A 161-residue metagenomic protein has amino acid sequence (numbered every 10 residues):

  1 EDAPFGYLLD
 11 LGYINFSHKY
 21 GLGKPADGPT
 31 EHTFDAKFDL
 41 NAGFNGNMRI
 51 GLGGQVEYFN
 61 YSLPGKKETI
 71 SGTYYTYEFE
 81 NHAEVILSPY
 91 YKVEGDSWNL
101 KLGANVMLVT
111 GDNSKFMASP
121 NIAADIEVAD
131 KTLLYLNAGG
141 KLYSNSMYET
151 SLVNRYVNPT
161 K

Functional and structural regions predicted by a protein language model:
E1, A36-F44, V56, A83 (+2 more regions): Residues on the lipid-exposed face of transmembrane beta-strands in outer-membrane beta-barrel proteins
E1-P4, D10-D35, T73: Flexible loop and strand-edge segments within Gram-negative outer membrane beta-barrel domains
F5-L9, A36, M48-L52, W98-L102 (+2 more regions): Transmembrane beta-strands of outer-membrane beta-barrel proteins
L11-K19, V56-S62, V93-S97, V106-T110 (+2 more regions): Transmembrane beta-strands of outer-membrane beta-barrel pores
H18-K24, E68-Y75, G103-M107, N154-K161: Extracytoplasmic loops and strand-loop junctions of Gram-negative outer membrane beta-barrel proteins
P25-H32, T73-A83, G111-F116, K161: Replace "Gram-negative outer membrane beta-barrel proteins" with "bacterial and organellar outer membrane beta-barrel
V106, K115-V128, L136: Transmembrane beta-barrel strand/turn architecture of Gram-negative outer membrane proteins
D130-K161: Surface-exposed extracellular loop regions of Gram-negative outer-membrane beta-barrel proteins, predominantly
